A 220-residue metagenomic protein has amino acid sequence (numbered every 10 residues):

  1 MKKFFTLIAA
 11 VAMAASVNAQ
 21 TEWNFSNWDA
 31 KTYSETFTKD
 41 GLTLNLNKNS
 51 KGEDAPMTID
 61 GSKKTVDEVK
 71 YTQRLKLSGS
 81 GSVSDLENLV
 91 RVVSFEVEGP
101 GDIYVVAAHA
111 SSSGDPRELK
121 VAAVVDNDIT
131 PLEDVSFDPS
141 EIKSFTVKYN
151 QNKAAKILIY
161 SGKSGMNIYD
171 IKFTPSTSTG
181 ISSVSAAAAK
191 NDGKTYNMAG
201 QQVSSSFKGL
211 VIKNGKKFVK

Functional and structural regions predicted by a protein language model:
M1-E22: Bacterial Sec-dependent N-terminal signal peptides
K2-K3, L210-K220: C-terminal tail/sorting-segment detector
T21-T65, S112-T177: Terminal, low-complexity interaction segments
L44, T130, V203, F218-V219: Short, isolated positions in well-ordered beta-strands
V66-Y104, G114, I142-T146, G165-K172: Short beta-strands within extracellular/lumenal beta-sheet-rich domains
V105, G200-V203: Extracellular/surface recognition and adhesion modules
T174-A199: Residue-level detector of functionally pivotal "anchor" positions at catalytic/ligand-binding pockets or at interdomain
